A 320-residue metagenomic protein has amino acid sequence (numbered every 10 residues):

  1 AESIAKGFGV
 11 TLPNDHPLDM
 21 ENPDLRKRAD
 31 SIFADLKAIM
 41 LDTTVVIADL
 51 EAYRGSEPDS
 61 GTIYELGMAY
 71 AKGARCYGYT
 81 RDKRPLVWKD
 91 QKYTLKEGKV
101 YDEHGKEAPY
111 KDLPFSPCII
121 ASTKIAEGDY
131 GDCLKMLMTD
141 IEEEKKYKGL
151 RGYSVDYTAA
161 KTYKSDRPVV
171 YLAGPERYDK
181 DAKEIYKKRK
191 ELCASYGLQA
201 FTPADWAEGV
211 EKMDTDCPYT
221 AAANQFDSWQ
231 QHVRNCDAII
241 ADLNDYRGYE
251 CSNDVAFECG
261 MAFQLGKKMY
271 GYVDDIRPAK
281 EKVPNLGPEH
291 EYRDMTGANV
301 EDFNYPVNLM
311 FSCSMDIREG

Functional and structural regions predicted by a protein language model:
A1-G320: Conserved catalytic or regulatory cores that recognize and/or transform ribose-phosphate-containing ligands
